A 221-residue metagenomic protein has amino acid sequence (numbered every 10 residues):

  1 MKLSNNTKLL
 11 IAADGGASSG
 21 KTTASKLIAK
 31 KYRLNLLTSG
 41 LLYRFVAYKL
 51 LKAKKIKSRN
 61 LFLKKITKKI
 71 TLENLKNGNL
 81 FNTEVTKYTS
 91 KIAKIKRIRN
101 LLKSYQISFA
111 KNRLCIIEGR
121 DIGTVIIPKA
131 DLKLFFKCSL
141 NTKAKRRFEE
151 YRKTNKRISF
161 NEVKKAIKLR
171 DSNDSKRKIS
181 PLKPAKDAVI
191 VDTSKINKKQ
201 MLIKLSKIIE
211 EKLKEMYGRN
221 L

Functional and structural regions predicted by a protein language model:
K2-K8: Phosphate-binding P-loop
I11-A13: Hydrophobic anchor at the beta1->P-loop junction of P-loop NTPases
G16-S19: ATP-binding Walker
T22: Walker A/P-loop
L41-C115, D121-T124, N141, K145 (+4 more regions): ATP-dependent small-molecule kinase phosphotransfer cores that center on conserved nucleotide phosphate-binding segments
L132, K183-K199: Phosphate-binding beta-loop-alpha motif at adenosine-nucleotide cofactor sites
N161, S172-A185, S206-L221: C-terminal accessory "lid"/substrate-recognition subdomains
